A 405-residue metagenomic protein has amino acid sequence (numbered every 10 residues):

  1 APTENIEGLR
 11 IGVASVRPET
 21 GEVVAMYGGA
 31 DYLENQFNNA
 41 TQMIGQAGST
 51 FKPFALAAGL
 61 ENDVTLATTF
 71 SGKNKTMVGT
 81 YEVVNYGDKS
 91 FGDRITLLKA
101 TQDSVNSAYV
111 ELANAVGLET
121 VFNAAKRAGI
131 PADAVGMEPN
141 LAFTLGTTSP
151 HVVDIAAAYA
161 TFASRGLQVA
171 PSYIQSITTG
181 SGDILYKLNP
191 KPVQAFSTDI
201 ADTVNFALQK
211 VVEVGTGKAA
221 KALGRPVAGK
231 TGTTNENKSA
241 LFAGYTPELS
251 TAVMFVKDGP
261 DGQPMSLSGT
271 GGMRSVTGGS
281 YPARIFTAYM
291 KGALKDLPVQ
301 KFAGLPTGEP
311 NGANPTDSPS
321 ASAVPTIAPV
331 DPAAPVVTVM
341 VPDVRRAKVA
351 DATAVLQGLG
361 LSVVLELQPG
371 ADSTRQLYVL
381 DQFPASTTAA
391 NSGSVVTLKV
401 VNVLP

Functional and structural regions predicted by a protein language model:
A1-N5, L9-R17, M26-G28, Y32-Q46 (+4 more regions): A penicillin-recognizing enzyme superfamily signal
P18-T20, G28-Y32, E61-N62, K75 (+6 more regions): Solvent-exposed coil/turn segments that connect beta secondary-structure elements in extracytoplasmic/periplasmic
E19, V64-V121, Q168, G180-Q209: Conserved catalytic neighborhood of penicillin-recognizing serine enzymes
E22-A25, N35, P53, A57 (+12 more regions): Solvent-exposed, polar/charged alpha-helical surfaces in well-ordered, non-transmembrane soluble domains, broadly
N38, Q42-G79: Active-site rim segments in enzyme catalytic domains, especially the processed small/beta chain of N-terminal
L56-V64, K75, Q102-N106, N114-L118 (+6 more regions): Sec-exported extracytoplasmic/periplasmic mature domains
E82-N85, G117-A157, Y173: Mid-domain, small-residue-enriched loop/turn segments at the edges of structured enzyme/sensor domains
G224, P298-P405: Ligand-recognition elements built from short beta-strands and adjacent flexible loops
